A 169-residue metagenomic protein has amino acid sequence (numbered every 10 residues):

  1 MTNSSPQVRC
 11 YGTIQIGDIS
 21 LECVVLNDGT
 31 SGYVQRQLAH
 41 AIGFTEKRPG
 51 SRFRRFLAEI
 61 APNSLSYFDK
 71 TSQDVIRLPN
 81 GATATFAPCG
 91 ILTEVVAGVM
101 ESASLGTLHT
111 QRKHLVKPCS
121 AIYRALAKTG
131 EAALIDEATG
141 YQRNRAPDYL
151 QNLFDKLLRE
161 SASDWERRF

Functional and structural regions predicted by a protein language model:
M1-F169: Positively charged, aromatic-accented nucleic-acid-binding surfaces
